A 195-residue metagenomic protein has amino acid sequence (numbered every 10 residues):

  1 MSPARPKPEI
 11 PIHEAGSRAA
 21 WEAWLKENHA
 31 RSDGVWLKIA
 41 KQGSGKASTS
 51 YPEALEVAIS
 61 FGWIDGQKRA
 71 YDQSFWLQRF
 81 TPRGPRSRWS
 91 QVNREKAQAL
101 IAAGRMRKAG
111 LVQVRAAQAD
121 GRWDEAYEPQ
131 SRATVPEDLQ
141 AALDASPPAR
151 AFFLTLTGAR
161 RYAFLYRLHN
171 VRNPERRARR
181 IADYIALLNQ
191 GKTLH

Functional and structural regions predicted by a protein language model:
M1-H195: Charge-dense, helix-prone N-terminal extensions
